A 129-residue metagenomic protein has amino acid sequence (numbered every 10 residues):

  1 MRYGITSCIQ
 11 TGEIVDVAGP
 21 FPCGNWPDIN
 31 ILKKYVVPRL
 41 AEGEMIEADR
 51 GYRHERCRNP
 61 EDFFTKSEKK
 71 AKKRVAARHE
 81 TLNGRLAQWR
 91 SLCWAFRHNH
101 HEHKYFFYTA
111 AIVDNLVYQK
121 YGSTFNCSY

Functional and structural regions predicted by a protein language model:
M1-Y129: Short, well-ordered secondary-structure "scaffold" segments embedded in the functional core of diverse domains
